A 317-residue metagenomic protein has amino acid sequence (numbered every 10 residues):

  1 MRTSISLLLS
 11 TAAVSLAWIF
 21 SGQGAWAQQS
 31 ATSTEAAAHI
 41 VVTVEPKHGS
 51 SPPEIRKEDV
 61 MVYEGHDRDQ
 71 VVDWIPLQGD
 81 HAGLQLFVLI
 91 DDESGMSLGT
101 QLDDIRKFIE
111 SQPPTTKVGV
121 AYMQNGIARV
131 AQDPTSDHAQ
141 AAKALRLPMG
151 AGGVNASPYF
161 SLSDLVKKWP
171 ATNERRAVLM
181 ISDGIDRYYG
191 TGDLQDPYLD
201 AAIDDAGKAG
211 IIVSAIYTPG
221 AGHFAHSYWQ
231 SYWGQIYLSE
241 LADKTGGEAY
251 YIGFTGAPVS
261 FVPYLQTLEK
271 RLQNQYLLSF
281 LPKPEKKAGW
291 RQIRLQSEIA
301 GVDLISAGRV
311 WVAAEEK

Functional and structural regions predicted by a protein language model:
M1-I5: Positively charged n-region of N-terminal signal peptides that target proteins for export
S6-L8, A27: Short amphipathic alpha-helical "recognition" segments used for binding
L8-G22: Bacterial N-terminal signal peptides
W26-K317: Scaffold/interface architecture of coatomer-like assemblies
